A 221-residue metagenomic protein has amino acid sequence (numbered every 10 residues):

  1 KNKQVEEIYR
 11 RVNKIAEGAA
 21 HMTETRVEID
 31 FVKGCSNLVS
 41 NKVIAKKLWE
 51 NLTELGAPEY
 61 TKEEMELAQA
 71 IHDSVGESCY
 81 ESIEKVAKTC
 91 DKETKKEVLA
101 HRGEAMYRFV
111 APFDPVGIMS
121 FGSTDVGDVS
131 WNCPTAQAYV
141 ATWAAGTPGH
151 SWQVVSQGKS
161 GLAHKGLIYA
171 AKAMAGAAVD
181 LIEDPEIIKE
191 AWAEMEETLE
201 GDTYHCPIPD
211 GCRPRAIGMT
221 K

Functional and structural regions predicted by a protein language model:
K1-K221: Metal-dependent amide/peptide-bond hydrolase catalytic core, centered on the "pita-bread" metallohydrolase fold
